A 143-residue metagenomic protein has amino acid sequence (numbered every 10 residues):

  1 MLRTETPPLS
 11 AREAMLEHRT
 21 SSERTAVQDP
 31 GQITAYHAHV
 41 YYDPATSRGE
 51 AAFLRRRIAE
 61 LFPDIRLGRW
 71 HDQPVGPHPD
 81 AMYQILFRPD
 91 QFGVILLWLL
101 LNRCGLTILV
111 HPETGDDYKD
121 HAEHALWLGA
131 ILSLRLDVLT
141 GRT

Functional and structural regions predicted by a protein language model:
L2-T143: Long, contiguous binding/interaction regions
